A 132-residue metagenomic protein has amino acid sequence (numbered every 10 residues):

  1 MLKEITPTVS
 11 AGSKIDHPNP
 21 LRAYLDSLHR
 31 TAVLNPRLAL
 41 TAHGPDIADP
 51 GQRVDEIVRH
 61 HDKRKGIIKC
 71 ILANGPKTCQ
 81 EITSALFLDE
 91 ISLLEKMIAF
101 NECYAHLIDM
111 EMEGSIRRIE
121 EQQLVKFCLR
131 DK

Functional and structural regions predicted by a protein language model:
M1-K65: Metallo-beta-lactamase
I67-K132: C-terminal regulatory/interaction regions
